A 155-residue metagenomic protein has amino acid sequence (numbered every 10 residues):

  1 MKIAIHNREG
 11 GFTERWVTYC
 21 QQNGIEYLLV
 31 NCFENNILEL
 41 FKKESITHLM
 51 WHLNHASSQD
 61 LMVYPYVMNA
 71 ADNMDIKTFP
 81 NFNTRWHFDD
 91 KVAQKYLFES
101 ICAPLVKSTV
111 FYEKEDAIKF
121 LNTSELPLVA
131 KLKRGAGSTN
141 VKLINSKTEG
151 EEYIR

Functional and structural regions predicted by a protein language model:
M1-A4: Extreme N-terminal starter segment of soluble prokaryotic enzymes
R8-K107: Conserved N-proximal alpha/beta basic substrate-recognition cap immediately N-terminal to, or forming the N-lobe
N83-R155: Active-site nucleotide/adenylate-binding loops and adjacent lid/helix of ATP-dependent enzymes
